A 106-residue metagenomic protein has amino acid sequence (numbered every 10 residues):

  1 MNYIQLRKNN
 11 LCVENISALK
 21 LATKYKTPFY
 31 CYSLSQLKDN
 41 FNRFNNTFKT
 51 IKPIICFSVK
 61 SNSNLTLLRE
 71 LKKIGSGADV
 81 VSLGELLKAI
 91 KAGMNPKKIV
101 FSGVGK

Functional and structural regions predicted by a protein language model:
M1-K106: A charged N-terminal "starter" segment
